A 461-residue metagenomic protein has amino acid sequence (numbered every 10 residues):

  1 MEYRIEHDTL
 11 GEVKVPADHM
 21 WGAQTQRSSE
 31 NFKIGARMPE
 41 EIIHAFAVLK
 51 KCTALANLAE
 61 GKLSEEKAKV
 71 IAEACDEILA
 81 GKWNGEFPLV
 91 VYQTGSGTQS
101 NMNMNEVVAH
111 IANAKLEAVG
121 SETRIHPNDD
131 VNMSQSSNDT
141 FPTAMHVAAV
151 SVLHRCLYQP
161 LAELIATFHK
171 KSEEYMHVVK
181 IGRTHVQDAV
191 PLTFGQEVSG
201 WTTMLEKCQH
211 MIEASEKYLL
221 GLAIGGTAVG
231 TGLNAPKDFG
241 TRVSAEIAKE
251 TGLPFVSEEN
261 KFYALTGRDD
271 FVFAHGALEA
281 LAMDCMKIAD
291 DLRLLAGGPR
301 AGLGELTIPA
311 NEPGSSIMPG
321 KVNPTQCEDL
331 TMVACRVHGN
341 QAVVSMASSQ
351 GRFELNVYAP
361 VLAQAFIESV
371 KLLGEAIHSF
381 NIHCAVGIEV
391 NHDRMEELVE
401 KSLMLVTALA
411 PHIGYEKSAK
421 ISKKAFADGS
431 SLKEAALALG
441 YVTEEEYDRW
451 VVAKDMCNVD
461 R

Functional and structural regions predicted by a protein language model:
M1-R461: Conserved, well-structured ligand/cofactor-binding cores
